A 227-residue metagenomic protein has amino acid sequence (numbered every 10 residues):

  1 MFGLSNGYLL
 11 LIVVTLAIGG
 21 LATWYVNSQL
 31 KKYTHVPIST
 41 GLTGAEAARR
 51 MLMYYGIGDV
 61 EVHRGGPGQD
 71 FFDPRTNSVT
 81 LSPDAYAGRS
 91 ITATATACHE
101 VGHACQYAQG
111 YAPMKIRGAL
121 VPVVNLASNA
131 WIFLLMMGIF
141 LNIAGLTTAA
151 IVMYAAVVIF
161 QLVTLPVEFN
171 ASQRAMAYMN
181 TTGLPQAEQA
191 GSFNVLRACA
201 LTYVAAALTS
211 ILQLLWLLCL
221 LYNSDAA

Functional and structural regions predicted by a protein language model:
M1-L30, G138, G145, A149 (+2 more regions): Hydrophobic alpha-helical transmembrane segments of small proteolipidic membrane proteins, enriched in energy-coupled
Q29-D59, I143, M153-A200: Short helix/loop segments within enzyme catalytic domains that coordinate or immediately flank catalytic cofactors
A48, A95-Y107: Active-site recognition of the HExxH zinc-binding catalytic motif
R64-S78: Catalytic zinc-binding patch centered on the HExxH motif and its immediate surroundings that defines zinc-dependent
L81-A95: Short pre-active-site segment immediately N-terminal to the catalytic Zn-binding motif
Y107-I139: Post-HEXXH active-site segment of zinc metalloproteases
L120-A130, A198-T209: Select subsegments of transmembrane alpha-helices in polytopic membrane proteins, especially boundary-proximal
Y222-A227: Conserved small/polar residues in nucleotide/adenosyl-binding loops
